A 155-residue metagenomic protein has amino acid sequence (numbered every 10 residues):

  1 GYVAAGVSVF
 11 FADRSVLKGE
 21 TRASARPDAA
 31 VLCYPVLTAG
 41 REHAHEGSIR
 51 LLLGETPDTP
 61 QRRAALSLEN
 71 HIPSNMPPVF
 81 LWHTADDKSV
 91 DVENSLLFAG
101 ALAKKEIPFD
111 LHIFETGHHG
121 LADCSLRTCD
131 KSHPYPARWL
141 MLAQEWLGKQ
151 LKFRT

Functional and structural regions predicted by a protein language model:
G1-H45, P60-A64, R138: Primarily recognizes the serine-hydrolase "nucleophile elbow" in alpha/beta-hydrolase and SGNH/GDSL folds
V7, E20, Y34-P57, S74 (+1 more regions): Flexible, surface-exposed loop/gating regions in the mature catalytic domains of secreted/periplasmic hydrolases
V7-S8, C33-V36, H83-A85, F114-G117: Active-site-proximal beta-strand/loop segments in catalytic clefts of secreted hydrolases
R26-A29, M76-V79, K105-D110: Loop/turn elements at helix/coil->beta-strand transitions in domains of secreted/extracellular proteins
A39, D86-V90: Acidic catalytic loop of the alpha/beta-hydrolase fold
L68-M76: Conserved serine/cysteine hydrolase catalytic core
N75, F80-H83, D87: Short beta-strand/loop motif that positions the catalytic acidic residue of the alpha/beta-hydrolase fold
W82, V92-T155: C-terminal catalytic histidine-bearing segment of alpha/beta-hydrolase fold enzymes
